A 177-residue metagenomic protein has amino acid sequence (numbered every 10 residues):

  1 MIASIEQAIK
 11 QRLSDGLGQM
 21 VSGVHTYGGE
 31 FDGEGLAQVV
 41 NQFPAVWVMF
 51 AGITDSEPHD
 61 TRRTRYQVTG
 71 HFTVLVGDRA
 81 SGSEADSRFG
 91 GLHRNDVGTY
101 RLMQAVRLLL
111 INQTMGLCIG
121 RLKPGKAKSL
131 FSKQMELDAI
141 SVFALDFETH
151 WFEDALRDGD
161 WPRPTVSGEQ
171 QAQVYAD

Functional and structural regions predicted by a protein language model:
M1-F31, L36, G52-D177: Charged, amphipathic alpha-helical segments and their flanking helix caps
N41-S56: A short, hydrophobic beta-strand-centered structural micro-motif
